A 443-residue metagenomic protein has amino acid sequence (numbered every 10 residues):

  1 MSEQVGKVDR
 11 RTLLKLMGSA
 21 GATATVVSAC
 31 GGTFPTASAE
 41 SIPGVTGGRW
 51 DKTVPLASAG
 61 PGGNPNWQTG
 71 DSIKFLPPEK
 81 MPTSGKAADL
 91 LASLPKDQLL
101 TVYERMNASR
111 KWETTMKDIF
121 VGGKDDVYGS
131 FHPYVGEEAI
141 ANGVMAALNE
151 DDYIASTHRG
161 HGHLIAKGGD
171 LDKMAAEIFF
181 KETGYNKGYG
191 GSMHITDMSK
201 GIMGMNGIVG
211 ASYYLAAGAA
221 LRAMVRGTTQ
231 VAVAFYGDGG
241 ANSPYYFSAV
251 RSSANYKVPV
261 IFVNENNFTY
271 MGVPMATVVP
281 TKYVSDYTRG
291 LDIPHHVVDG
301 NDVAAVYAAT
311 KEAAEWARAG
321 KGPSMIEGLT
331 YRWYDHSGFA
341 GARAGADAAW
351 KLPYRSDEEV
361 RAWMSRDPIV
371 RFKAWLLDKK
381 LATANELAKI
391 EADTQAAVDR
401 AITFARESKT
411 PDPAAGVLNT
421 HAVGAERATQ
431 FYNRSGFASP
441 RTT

Functional and structural regions predicted by a protein language model:
S2-G21: N-terminal secretory signal peptides and thylakoid transit peptides that target proteins across membranes
A29-P65: C-terminal segment of N-terminal export signals and the immediately downstream linker at the start of the mature
L56-S84, R366-I369: Acidic, low-complexity proline/glycine-rich segments
F75-P95, A382: Short, contiguous pre-domain boundary segments
P95-A108: Mature N-terminal segment immediately following signal peptide/propeptide cleavage in secreted/periplasmic
T114-D118, K124-I261, P274-D292: Cofactor-binding active-site loop characterized by glycine-rich and histidine/acidic residues
I202, I208-E407: Glycine-rich ThDP/TPP pyrophosphate-binding loop and its adjacent helix/strand module within ThDP-dependent enzymes
P413-T443: C-terminal intrinsically disordered, low-complexity extensions immediately downstream of enzyme catalytic cores
